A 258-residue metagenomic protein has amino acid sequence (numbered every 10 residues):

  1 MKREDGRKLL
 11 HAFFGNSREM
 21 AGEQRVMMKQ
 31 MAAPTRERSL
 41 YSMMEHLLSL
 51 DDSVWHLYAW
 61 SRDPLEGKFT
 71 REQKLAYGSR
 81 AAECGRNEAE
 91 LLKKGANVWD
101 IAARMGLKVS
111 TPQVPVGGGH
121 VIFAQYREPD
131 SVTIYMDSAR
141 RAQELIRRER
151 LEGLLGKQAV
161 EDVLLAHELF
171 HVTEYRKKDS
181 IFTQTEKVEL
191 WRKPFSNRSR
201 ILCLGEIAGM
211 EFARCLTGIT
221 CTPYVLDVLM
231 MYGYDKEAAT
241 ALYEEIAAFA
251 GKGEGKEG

Functional and structural regions predicted by a protein language model:
M1-D137, R141-Q143, R148-R150: A metal-dependent hydrolase signature that marks the N-terminal structural subdomain at the beginning of catalytic folds
T70, G95-N97, G156, V160 (+2 more regions): Secondary-structure junction/capping motif
L92, Y126-E128, L155-A159, V163 (+1 more regions): Alpha-helix initiation and capping sites
V109, I134, L165-F170, L226: Generic structural hydrophobic/aromatic packing signal, biased to beta-strands
R127-L145, G156, K177-T183, K187-V188 (+2 more regions): Conserved binding/catalytic microenvironments
A142-L164: Short pre-active-site segment immediately N-terminal to the catalytic Zn-binding motif
V163-S180: Active-site recognition of the HExxH zinc-binding catalytic motif
T185-G258: Metalloprotease/metallohydrolase-associated module, dominated by Zn2+-dependent proteases
